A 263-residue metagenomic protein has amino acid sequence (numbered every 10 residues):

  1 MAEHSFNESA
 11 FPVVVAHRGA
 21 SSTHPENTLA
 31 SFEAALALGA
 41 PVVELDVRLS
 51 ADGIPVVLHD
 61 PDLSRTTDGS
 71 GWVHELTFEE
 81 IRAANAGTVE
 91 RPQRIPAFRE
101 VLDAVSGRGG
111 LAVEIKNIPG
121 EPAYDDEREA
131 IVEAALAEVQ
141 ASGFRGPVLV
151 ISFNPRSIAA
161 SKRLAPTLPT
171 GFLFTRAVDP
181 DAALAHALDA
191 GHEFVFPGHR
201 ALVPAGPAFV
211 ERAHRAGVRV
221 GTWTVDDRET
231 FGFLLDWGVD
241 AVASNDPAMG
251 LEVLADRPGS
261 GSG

Functional and structural regions predicted by a protein language model:
M1-G263: Phosphate-group recognition and catalysis centered on beta-loop-alpha active-site segments
